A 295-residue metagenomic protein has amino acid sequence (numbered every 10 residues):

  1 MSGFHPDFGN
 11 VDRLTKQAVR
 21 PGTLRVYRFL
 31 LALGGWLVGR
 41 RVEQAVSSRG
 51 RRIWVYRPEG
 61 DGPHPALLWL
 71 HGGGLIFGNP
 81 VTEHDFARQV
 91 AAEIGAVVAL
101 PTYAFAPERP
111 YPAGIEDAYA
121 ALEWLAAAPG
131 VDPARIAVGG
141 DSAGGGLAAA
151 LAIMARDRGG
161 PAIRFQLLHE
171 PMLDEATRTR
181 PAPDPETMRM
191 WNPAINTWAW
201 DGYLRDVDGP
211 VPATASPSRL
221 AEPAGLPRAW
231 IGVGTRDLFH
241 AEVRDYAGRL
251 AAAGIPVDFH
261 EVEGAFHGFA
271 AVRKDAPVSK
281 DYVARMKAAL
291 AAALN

Functional and structural regions predicted by a protein language model:
M1-P58, N295: A glycine/proline-hinged amphipathic helix-loop "lid/cap" segment that gates access to hydrophobic ligand pockets
R52-P63, S218-P223: Short beta-strand-to-loop junctions in surface cap/lid or active-site-entrance loops
H64-G73: Short beta-strand element of the alpha/beta-hydrolase
A66, G95-A99: A fold-wide structural signal in alpha/beta-hydrolase
N79-P80, F86-A87, A99-R135, R273-S279: Catalytic nucleophile-loop/oxyanion-hole region of alpha/beta-hydrolase and closely related hydrolase-like folds
A134, A149-N295: Alpha/beta hydrolase fold serine-hydrolase catalytic domain that processes acyl esters and thioesters
G140, G144, A148: Gly/Ala-rich beta-loop-alpha elbow adjacent to hydrolase catalytic centers
